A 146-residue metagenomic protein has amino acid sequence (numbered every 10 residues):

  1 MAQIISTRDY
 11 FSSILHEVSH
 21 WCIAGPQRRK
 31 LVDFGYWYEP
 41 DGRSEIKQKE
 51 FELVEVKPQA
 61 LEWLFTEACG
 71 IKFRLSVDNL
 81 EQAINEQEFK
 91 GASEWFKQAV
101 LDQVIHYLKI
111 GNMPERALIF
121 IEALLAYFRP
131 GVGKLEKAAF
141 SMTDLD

Functional and structural regions predicted by a protein language model:
M1-S13: Short pre-active-site segment immediately N-terminal to the catalytic Zn-binding motif
D9, A24-P26, W63, I71: Beta-hairpin (beta-strand-turn-beta-strand) motif
S12-G25: Active-site recognition of the HExxH zinc-binding catalytic motif
H20, W63-E67, L101: Amphipathic alpha-helical core segments of compact helical bundles
I23-E55, V77-N85: Post-HEXXH active-site segment of zinc metalloproteases
E52-E67: An active-site-proximal "capping" alpha-helix that borders the catalytic cofactor pocket
L64-N79: Short helix/loop segments within enzyme catalytic domains that coordinate or immediately flank catalytic cofactors
V77, E81-D146: Pan-zinc metallopeptidase signature
